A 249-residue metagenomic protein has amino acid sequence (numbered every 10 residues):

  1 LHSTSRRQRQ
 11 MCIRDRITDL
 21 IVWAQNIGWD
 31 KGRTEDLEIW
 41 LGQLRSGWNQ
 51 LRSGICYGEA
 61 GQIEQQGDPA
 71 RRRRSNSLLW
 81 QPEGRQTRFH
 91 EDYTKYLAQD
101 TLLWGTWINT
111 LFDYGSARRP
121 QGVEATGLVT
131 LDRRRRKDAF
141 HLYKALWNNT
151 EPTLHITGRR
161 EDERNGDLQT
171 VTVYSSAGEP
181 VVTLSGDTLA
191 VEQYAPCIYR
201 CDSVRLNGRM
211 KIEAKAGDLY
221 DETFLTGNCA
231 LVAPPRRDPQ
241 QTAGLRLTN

Functional and structural regions predicted by a protein language model:
L1-I13: Single conserved hydrophobic/aromatic residue that forms the stacking wall/gate of nucleotide- or nucleobase-binding
R6-R7, I17, T34-N249: Substrate-binding clefts and catalytic carboxylate motifs of secreted carbohydrate-active enzymes
R14-G32, I55: Aromatic- and acid-rich polysaccharide-binding/catalytic face of secreted or lumenal carbohydrate-active enzymes
